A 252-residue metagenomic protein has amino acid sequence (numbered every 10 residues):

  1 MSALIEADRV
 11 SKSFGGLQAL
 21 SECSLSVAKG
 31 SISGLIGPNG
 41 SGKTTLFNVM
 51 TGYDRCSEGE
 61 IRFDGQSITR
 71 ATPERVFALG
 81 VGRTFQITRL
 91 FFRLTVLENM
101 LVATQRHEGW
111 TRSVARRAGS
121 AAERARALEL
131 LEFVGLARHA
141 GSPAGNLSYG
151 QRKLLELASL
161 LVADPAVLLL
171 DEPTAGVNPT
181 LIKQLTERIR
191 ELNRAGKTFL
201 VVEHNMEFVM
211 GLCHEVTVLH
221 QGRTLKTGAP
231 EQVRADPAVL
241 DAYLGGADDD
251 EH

Functional and structural regions predicted by a protein language model:
S2-H252: Glycine-rich phosphate-binding loops of nucleotide-dependent enzymes
